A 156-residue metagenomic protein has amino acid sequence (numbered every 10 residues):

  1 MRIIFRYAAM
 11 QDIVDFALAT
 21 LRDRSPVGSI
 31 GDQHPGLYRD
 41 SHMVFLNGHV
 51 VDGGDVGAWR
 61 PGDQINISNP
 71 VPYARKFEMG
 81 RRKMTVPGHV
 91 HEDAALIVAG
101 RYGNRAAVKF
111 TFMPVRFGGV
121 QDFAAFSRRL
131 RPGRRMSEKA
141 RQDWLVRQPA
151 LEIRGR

Functional and structural regions predicted by a protein language model:
M1-M79, K83-R156: Short, low-complexity, charged/polar segments at coil/turn and helix-coil boundaries
